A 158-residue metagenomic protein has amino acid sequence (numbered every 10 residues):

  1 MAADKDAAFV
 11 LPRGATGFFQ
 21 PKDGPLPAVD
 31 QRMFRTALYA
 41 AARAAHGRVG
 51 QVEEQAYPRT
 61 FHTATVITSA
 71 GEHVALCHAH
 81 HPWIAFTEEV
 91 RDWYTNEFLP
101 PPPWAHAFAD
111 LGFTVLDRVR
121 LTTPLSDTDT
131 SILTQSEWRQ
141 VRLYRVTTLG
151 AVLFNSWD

Functional and structural regions predicted by a protein language model:
A2-L121: Extended, charge-biased low-complexity segments that typically form long amphipathic alpha-helices/coiled-coils
T114-D158: Acidic, proline/glycine-rich low-complexity IDRs
